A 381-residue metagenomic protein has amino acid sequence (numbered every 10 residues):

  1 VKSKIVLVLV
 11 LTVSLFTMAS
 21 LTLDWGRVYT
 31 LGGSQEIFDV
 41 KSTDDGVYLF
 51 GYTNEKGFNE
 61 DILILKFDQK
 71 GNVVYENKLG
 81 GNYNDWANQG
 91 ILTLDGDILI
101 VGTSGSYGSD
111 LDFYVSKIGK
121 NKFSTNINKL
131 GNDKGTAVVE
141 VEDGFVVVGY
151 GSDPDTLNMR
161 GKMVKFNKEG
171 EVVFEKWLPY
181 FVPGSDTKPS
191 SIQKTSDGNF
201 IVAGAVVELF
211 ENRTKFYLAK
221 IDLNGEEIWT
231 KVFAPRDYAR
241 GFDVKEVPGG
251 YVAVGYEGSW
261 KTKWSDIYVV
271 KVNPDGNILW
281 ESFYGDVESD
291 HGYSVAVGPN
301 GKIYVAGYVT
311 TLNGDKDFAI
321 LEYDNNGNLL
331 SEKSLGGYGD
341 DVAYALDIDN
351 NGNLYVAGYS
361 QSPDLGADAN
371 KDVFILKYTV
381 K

Functional and structural regions predicted by a protein language model:
V1-T22: Secretory targeting signatures
A19-K381: A sequence-level/structural motif corresponding to short, flexible coil/turn segments enriched in small polar residues
